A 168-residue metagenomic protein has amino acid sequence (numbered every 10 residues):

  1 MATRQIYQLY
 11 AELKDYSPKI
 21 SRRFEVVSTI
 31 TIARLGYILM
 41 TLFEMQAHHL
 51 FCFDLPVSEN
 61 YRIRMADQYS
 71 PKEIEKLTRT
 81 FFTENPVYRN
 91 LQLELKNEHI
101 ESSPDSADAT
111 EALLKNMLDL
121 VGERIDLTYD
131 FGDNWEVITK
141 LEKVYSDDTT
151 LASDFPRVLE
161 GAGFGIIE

Functional and structural regions predicted by a protein language model:
M1-E168: Short linear regulatory motifs enriched in tryptophan with gly/pro/ser
